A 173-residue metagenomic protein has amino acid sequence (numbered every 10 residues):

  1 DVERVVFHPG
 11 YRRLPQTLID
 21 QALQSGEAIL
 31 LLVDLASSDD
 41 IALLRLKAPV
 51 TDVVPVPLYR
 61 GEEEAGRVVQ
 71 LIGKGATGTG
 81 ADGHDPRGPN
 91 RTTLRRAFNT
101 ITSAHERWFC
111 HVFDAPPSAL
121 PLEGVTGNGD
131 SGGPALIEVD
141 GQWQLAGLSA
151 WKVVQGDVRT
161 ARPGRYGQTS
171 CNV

Functional and structural regions predicted by a protein language model:
D1-P9, V56, R96-S103: Short, surface-exposed loop motifs enriched in S/T, G, D/E and P with embedded aromatic residues
R4-R13, A36, V112-L120, S149-V154: Short, solvent-exposed aromatic-acidic interface loops
V6, Q16-L35, L46-R91, P121-N128: Active-site substrate-binding loop(s) of clan PA
L35-S38, G88-N90, H105-P116: Gly/Ser-enriched beta-turn/beta-hairpin loop segments
D39-I41, G66, L94-R96: Extracytoplasmic
L43-R45, T100: Short, well-ordered beta-strand micro-motif
E64-A65, T102-E106: Post-signal peptide N-terminal regions of Sec-secreted extracellular proteins
N90-A104, G124-V173: C-terminal subregion of chymotrypsin/trypsin-like serine protease catalytic domains
